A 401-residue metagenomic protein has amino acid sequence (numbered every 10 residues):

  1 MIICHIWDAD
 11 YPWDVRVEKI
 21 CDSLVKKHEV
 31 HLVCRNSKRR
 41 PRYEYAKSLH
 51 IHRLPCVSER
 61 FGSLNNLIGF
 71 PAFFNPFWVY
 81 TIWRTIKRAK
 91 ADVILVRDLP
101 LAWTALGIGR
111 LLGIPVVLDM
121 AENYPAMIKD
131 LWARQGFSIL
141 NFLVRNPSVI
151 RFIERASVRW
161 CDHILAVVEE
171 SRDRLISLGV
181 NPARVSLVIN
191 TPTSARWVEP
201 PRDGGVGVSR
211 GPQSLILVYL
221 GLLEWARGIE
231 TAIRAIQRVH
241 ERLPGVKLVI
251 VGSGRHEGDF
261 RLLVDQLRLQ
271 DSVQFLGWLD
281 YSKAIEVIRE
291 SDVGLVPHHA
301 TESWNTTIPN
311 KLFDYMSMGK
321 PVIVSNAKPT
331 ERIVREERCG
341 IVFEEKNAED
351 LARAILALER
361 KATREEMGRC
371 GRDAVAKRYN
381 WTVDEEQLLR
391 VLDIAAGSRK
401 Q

Functional and structural regions predicted by a protein language model:
M1-H52, H163, E169, T193 (+1 more regions): N-terminal subdomain of nucleotide-sugar transferases
C4, S209-R227, A232-I236: Conserved donor-binding/catalytic core segment of Leloir-type glycosyltransferases
C34, H52-L54, P125, V144-D203 (+1 more regions): Donor nucleotide-sugar binding/catalytic pocket of nucleotide-sugar-dependent glycosyltransferases
F77-K87, W103, G107-L111, N123-M127 (+1 more regions): Membrane-proximal helix-turn-helix segments that form the acceptor-binding/catalytic region of lipid-linked
V251, G258-E286: Nucleotide-activated donor-binding/catalytic signature segment of Leloir-type glycosyltransferases, i.e., the conserved
V293-V296, D314-V324: Short hydrophobic beta-strand element within catalytic cores of glycosyltransferases and related nucleotide-activated
E336-E337, I341-A348, A357-A362: Conserved acidic donor-binding segment of nucleotide-sugar-dependent glycosyltransferases
D350, T363-R378: A short, well-ordered alpha-helix in the C-terminal region of glycosyltransferases
